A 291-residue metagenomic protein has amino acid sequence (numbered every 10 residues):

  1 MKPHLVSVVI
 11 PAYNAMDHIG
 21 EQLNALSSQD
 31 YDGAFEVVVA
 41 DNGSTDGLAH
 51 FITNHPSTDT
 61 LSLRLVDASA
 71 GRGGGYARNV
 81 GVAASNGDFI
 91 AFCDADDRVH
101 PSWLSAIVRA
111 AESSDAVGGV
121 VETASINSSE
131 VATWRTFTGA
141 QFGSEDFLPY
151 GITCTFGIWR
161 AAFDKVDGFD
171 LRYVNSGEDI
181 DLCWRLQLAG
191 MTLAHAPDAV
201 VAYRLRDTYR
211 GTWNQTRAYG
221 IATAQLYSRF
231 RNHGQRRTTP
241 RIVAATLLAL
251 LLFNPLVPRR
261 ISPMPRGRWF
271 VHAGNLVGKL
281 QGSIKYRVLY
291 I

Functional and structural regions predicted by a protein language model:
A15-S28: Short, well-formed alpha-helical segments that are part of the catalytic scaffolds of diverse glycosyltransferases
A25, D41-H50, A70, D94-H100: A conserved acidic beta->alpha catalytic loop
A68-S85, T153: Glycine-rich, basic loop-to-helix element that forms the pyrophosphate-binding segment of sugar-nucleotide handling
I90: Short aromatic/hydrophobic "clamp" motif used to bind/position activated sugar donors
R98, S102-E130, R204: Conserved donor NDP-sugar-binding/catalytic core segment of glycosyltransferases
A116, S125, G157, N175-G177 (+2 more regions): Conserved active-site beta-strand element of glycosyltransferases/polysaccharide synthases
T123-A124, A140-A161, V174-N175, D181: A recurrent flexible, glycine/aromatic-enriched loop bordering the glycosyltransferase active site that acts as
Q215-I221, G234-I291: Non-catalytic, C-terminal membrane-associated alpha-helical segments of glycosyltransferases
